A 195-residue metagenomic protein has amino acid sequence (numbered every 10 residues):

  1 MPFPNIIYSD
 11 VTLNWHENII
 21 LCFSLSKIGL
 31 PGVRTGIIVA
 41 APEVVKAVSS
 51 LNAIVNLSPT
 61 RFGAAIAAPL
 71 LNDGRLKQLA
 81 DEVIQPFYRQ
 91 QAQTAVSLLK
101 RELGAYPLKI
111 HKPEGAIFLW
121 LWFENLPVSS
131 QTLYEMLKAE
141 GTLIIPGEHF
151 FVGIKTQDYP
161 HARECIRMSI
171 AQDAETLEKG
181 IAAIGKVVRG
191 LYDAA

Functional and structural regions predicted by a protein language model:
M1-A195: PLP-dependent class I/II
